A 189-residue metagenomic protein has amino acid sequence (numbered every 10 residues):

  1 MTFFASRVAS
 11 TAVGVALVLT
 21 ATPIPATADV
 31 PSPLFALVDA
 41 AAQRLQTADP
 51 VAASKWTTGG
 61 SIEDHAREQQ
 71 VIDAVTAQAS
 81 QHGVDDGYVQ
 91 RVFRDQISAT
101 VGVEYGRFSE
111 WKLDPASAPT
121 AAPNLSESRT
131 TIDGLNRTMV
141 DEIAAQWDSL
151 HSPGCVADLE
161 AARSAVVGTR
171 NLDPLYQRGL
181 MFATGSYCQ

Functional and structural regions predicted by a protein language model:
M1-A28: Secretory targeting and sorting signals
A5, A145-Q189: Glycine-rich, aromatic-bearing surface loops/beta-hairpins
D29-E63: Immediate post-signal-peptide N-terminus of mature secreted/exported proteins
L34-A41, L45-A48, E68-I72, T76 (+3 more regions): Extracytoplasmic/secreted envelope proteins and their assembly/folding machinery, especially bacterial periplasmic
A52-K55, G83-D86, E104-W111, I143 (+1 more regions): Long, hydrophobic, amphipathic alpha-helical segments used as structural scaffolds
I62-Q78, A116-S126, P153-V167: Charge-rich, acidic-biased intrinsically disordered regions
D64-A116: Structured domain cores in non-transmembrane regions
F93-Q146: Long, amphipathic, charge-rich alpha-helical segments that form helical bundles/coiled-coils
